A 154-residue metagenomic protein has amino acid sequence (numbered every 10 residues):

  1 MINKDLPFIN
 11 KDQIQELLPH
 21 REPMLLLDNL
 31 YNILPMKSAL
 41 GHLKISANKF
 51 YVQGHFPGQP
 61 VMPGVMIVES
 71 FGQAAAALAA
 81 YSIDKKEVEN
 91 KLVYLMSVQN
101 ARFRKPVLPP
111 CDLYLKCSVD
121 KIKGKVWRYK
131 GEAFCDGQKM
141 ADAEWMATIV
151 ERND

Functional and structural regions predicted by a protein language model:
M1-N32: N-terminal leader/capping segments at the start of a protein or of a new domain
I2-F8, A76-Y114, M140, A147: Hydrophobic beta-strand-centered segment that forms part of the acyl-chain substrate-binding groove
Q15, G58, F103-K105: Beta-strand-rich interaction surfaces with strong enrichment in secreted/lumenal proteins
E22-M62, I67: Catalytic strand-loop segment that frames the active site of acyl-thioester-processing enzymes
L25, M36-L40, D112-Y114, V126-R128 (+1 more regions): Intrinsic-disorder/low-complexity, polar/charged segments enriched in Ser/Thr/Lys/Arg/Asp/Glu/Gln
L30, M62-E87: Active-site helix/loop of acyl-thioester processing domains in fatty-acid/polyketide metabolism, spanning hotdog-fold
L30, S97-D136: Hydrophobic beta-sheet segments that form the core/acyl-binding groove of ACP/CoA-dependent acyl-chain-processing
V126-N153: Mixed-charge, glycine-accented linear interaction segment located at domain edges/termini
